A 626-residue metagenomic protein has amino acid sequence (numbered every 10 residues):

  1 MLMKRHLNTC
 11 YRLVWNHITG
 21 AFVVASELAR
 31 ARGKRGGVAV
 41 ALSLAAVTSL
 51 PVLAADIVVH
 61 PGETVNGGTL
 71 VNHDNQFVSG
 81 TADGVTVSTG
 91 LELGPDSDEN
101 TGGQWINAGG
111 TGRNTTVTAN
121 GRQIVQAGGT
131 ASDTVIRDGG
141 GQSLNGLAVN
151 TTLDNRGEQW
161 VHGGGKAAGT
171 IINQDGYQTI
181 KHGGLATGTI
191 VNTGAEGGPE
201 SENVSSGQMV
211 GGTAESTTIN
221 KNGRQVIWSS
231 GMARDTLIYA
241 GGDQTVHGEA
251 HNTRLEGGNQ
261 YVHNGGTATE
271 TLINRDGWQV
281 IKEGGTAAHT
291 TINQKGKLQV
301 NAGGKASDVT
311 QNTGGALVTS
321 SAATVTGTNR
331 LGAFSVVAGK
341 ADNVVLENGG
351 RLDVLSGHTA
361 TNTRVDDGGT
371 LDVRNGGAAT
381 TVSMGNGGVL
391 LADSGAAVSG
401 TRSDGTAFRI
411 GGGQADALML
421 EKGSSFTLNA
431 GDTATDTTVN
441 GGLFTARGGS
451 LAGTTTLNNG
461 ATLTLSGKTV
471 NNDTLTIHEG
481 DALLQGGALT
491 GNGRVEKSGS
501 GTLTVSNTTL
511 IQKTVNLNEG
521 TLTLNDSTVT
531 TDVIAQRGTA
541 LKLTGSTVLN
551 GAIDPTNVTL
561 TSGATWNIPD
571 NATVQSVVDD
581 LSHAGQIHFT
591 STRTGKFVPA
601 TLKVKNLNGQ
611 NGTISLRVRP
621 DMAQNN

Functional and structural regions predicted by a protein language model:
M1-S43, V47: Bacterial Sec-dependent N-terminal signal peptides
L2-K4, D56-V59: Short, intrinsically disordered N-terminal pre-domain segments
L28, R137, Y239, R330 (+7 more regions): Residue-level structural signal for beta-strand termini and adjacent loop
L50-D56: Sec/Tat signal peptide C-region and signal peptidase I cleavage site
I57-D74: Short N-terminal segments immediately surrounding and downstream of signal-peptide cleavage
V65, Q76-V78, A82-V87, Q104-I106 (+41 more regions): Fold-core signature of tandem repeat domains
L70, T86-E99, T116-T118, R137 (+18 more regions): Beta-strand-rich solenoid/repeat architectures in extracellular/passenger domains of polysaccharide-targeting enzymes
N472-A482, T490-T514, D526-N626: Extracellular beta-strand/loop-rich repeat segments of large surface/secreted proteins
